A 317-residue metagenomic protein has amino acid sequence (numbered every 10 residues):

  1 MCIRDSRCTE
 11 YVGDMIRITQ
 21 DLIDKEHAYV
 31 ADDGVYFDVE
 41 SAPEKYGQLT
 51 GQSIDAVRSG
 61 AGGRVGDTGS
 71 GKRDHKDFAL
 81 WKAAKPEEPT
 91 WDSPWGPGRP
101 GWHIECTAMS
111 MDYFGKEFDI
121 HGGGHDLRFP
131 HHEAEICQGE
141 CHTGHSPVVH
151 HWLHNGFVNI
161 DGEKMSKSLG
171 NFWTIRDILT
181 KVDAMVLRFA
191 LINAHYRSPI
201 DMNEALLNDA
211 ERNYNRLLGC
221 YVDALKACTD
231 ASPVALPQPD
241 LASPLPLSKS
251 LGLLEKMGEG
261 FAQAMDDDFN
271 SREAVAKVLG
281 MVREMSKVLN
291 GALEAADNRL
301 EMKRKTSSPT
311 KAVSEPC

Functional and structural regions predicted by a protein language model:
M1-S6: Conserved small/polar residues in nucleotide/adenosyl-binding loops
R7, G98, N270: Conserved acidic
G13-A227: Alpha-helical recognition segments enriched in aromatics with Gly/Pro capping that present substrate-recognition
K164, N171-C317: Structural preference for alpha-helix termini/caps and helix-kink/transition segments
